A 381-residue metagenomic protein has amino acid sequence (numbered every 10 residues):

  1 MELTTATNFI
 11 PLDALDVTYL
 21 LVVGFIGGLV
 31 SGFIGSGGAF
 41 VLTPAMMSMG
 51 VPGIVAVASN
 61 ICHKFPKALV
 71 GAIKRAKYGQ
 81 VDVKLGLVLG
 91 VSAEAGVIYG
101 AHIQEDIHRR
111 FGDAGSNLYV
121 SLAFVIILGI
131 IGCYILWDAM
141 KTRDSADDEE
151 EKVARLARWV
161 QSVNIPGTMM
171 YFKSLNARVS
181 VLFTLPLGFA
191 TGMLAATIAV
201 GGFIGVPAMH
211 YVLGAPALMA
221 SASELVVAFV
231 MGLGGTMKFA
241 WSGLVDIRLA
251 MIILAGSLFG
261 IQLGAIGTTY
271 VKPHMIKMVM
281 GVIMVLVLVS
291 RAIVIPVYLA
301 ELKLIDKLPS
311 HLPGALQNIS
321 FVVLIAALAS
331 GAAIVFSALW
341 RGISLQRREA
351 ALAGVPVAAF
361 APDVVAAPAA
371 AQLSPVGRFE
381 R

Functional and structural regions predicted by a protein language model:
M1-V23, K77-G188, R248-R381: Juxtamembrane transmembrane-helix boundary motif
D16, P52-P66, S223-E224, V245-G256: Structural signature of hydrophobic alpha-helical transmembrane segments
V23-G35, G188-A199: Transmembrane alpha-helix interface/packing and boundary motifs in multi-pass membrane proteins, characterized by
G28-L29, A72-I73, G192-M193, A208 (+3 more regions): Alpha-helical transmembrane segments of multipass membrane proteins
I34, A39-G86: Juxtamembrane transmembrane-helix termini in multi-pass membrane transport proteins
I34-L42, T197-A208: Transmembrane helix boundary and interhelical junction motifs in multipass membrane proteins
L42-V55, G205-M219: Interfacial segments of multi-pass membrane proteins
